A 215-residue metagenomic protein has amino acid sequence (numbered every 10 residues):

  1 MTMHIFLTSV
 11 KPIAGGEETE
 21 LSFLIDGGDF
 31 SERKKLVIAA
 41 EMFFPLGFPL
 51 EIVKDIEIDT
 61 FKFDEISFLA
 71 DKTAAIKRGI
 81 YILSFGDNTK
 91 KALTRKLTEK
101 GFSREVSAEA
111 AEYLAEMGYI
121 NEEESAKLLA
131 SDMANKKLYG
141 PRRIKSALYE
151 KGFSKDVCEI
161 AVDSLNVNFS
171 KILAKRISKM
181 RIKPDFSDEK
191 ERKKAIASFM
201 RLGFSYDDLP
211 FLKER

Functional and structural regions predicted by a protein language model:
M1-R215: An alpha-helical, amphipathic repeat domain used for nucleic-acid recognition, typified by the mTERF helical solenoid
